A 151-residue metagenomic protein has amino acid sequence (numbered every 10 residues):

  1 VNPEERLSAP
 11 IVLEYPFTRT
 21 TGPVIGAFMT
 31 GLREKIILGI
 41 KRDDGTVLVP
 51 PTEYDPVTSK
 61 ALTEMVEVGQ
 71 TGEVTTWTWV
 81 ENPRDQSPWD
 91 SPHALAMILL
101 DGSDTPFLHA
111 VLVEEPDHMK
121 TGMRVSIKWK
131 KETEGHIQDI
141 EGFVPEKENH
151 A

Functional and structural regions predicted by a protein language model:
V1-G39, V144-E146: A broadly conserved sequence feature marking short terminus-proximal activation segments in nucleic acid-centric
T30-T71: Cys/His-rich short segments
V57-S59, E81-Q86: A short, acidic/glycine-rich surface segment
G72-V74, L112: Conserved hydrophobic positions within beta-strands
W77-P83, S103, E132: Short, conserved beta-turn/loop elements at beta-strand boundaries and strand-helix junctions
P83-M97, I137-I140: Short aromatic-glycine-enriched beta-strand elements
S103, F107-A151: Well-ordered alpha/beta subsegment
